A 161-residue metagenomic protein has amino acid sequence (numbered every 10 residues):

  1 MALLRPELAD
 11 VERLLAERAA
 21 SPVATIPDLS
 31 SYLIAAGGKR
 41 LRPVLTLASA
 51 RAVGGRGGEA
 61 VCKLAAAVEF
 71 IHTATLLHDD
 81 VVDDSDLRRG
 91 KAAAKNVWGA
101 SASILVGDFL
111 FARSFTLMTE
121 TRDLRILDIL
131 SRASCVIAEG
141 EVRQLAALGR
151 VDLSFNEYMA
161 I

Functional and structural regions predicted by a protein language model:
M1-T73, L77, V81-N96, R132 (+2 more regions): Conserved N-terminal diphosphate/IPP-binding helix and adjacent helical/loop segment of trans-prenyltransferase domains
L41-R42, V106-G107, I126: Hydrophobic (often cysteine-bearing) scaffold residues that line and stabilize catalytic clefts of nucleotide/cofactor
L47-R51, A112-T119: Short glycine/serine- and small hydrophobic-enriched flexible loop segments
R88-L110, V151-I161: Divalent-cation-assisted or electrostatically stabilized phosphate/pyrophosphate-binding catalytic cores
S101, L105, R113, I137-E141: Mid-bilayer segments of alpha-helical transmembrane spans in multi-pass integral membrane proteins that mediate
F115-S134: Transmembrane helix-loop-helix
I126-L127, V136-E139, Q144-L145: Short, well-ordered, mixed-charge alpha-helical segments that flank or form enzyme active sites
